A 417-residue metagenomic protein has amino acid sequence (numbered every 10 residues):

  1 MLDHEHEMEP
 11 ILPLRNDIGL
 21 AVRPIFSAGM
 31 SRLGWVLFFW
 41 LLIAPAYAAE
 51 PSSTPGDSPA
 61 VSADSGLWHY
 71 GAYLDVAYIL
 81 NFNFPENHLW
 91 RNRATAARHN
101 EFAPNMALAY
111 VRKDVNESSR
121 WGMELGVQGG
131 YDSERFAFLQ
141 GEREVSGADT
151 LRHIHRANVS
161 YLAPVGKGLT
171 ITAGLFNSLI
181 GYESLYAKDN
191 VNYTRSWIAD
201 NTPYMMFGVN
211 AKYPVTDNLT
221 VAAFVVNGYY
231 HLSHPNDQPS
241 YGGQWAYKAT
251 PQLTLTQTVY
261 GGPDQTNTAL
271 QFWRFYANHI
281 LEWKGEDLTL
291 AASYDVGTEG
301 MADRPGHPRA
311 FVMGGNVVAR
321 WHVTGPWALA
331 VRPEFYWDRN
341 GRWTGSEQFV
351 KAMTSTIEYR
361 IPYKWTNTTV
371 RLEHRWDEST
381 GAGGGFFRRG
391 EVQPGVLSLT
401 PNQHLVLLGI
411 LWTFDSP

Functional and structural regions predicted by a protein language model:
R32-P45: Bacterial N-terminal signal peptides
A46-P51: Boundary at the C-terminal end of the N-terminal hydrophobic targeting segment
D57-E86, A94-G228, D237-P239, A246-T254 (+3 more regions): Outer membrane beta-barrel
F82-L89, R135-E142, E183-N190, H231-S240 (+4 more regions): Outer-membrane beta-barrel translocator domains and adjoining extracellular loop/strand segments of Gram-negative
N100-N105, T150-H155, P203-F207, D237-Y241 (+4 more regions): Residues that define the transmembrane beta-barrel architecture of outer-membrane proteins
L108-Y110, N158-Y161, N210, Q244-A246 (+5 more regions): Outer-membrane beta-barrel architecture
N218-T220, G243-M353, Y359: Detector for outer-membrane/organellar transmembrane beta-barrel domains, recognizing the amphipathic beta-strand
I361, S398-P417: Outer-membrane beta-barrel "beta-signal"
